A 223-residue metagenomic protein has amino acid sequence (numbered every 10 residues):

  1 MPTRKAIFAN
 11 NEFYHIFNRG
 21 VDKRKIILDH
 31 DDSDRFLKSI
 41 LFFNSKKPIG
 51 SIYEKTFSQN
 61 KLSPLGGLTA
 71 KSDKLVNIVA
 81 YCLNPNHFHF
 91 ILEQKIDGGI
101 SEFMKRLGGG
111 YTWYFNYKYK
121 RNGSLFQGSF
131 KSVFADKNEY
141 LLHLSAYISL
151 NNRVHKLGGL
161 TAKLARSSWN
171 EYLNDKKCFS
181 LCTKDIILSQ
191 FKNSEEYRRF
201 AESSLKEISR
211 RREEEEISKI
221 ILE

Functional and structural regions predicted by a protein language model:
M1-S180, I186-E223: Short catalytic/metal-binding and nucleic-acid-binding patches
